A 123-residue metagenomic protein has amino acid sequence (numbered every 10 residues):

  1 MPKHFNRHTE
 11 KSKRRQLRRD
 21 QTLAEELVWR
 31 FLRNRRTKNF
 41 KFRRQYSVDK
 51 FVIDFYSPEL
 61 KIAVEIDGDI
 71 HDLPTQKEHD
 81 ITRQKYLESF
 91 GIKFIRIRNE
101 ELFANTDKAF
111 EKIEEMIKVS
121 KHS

Functional and structural regions predicted by a protein language model:
M1-F40, S120-S123: Solvent-exposed, charged helical/coil patches that constitute nucleic-acid or partner-interaction surfaces
L17, E26-L27, Y46-K118: Basic, amphipathic alpha-helical patches used to engage nucleic acids or provide basic targeting signals, exemplified
